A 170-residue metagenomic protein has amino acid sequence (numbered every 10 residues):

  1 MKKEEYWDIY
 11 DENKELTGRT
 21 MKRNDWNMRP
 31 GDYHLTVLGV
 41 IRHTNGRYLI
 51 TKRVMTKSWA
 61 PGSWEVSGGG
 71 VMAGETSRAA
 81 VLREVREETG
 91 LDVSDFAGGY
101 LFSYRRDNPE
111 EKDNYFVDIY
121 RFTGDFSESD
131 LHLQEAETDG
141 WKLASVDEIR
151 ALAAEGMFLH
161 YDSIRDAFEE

Functional and structural regions predicted by a protein language model:
K2-L38, T44: Acidic, metal-coordinating catalytic segment for phosphate/diphosphate chemistry, firing primarily on the Nudix
N13, H43-G46, V54, T123-E128 (+1 more regions): Short loop segments at secondary-structure junctions
R23-N27, F102-N108: Short, solvent-exposed loop/turn elements at beta->coil junctions and helix N-caps that rim active or binding pockets
T36-G68: A glycine-rich, hydrophobic loop/mini-helix early in the fold
L49-I50, V66-G99: The catalytic Nudix box helix
P61-G62, A73, Y100-Y104, K112-E170: Nudix hydrolase/Nudix homology domain
